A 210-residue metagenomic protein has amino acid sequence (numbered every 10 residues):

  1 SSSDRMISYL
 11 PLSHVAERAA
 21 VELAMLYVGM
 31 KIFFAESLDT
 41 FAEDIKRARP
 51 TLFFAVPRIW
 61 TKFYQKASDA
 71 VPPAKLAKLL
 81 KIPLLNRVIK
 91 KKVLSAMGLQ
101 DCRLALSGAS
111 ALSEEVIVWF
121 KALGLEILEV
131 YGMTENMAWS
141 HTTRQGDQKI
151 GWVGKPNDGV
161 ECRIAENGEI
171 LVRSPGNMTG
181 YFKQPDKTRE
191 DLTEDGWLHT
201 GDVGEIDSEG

Functional and structural regions predicted by a protein language model:
S1, G132-N136, T200: Ser/Thr-glycine-rich phosphate-binding loops at phosphate-binding pockets of nucleotides, nucleotide cofactors
S1-R5, L12-K92, D101: Conserved AMP-binding/adenylation subdomain of ANL enzymes
R5-S8, L171: Short, well-ordered beta-strand segments
P11, A109, G132, G154 (+1 more regions): Active-site glycine-centered loops adjacent to acidic/histidine catalytic or metal-binding residues that shape
R58-T61, S110-A111, G176: Alpha-helix/helix-capping structural signal
L79-M97, C102-L125: Short gly/Ser/Thr-rich phosphate-binding loop of adenylate-forming enzymes
L112, V118-E126, M133-W152, N157 (+1 more regions): Active-site loops of AMP-binding adenylate-forming
P156, V160-A165, E169-G210: Conserved ATP-binding/catalytic segment of the ANL
